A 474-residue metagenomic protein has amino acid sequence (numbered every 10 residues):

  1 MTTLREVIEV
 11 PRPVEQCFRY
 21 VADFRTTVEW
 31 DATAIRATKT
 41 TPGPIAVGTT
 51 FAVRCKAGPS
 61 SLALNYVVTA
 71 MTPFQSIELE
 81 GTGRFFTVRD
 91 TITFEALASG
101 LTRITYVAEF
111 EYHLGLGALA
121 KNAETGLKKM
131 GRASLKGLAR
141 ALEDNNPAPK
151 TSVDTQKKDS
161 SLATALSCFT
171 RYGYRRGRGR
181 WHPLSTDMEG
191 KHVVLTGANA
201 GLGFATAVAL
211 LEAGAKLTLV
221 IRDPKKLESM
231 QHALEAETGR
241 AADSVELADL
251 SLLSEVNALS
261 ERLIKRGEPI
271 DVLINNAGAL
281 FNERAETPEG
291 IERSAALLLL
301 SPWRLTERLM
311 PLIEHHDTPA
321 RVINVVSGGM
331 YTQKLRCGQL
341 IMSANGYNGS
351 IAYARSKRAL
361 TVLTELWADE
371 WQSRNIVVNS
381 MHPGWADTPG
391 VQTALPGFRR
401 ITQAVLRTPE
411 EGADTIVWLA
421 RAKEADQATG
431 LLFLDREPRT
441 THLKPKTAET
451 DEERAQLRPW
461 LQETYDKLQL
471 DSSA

Functional and structural regions predicted by a protein language model:
M1-P42, A46: Hydrophobic ligand-binding cavity/cleft-lining segments
V28-E29, G43, R54-T105, E109-H113: Hydrophobic-ligand binding "helix-grip"
F110-V153: A conserved amphipathic terminal alpha-helix motif
R140-V194, K334, T450-A474: Non-catalytic terminal and boundary segments that flank Rossmann-like NAD(P)-dependent oxidoreductase
T155-K157, S167-R171, V256, T402-L443 (+2 more regions): C-terminal helical subdomain
H192, N199-A200: Conserved glycine-rich cofactor-binding loop
A213-S229: Conserved glycine-rich Rossmann-like NAD(P)H-binding loop of the short-chain dehydrogenase/reductase
G278, N282-E286, I291-E292, E314-S373 (+1 more regions): Catalytic loop of short-chain dehydrogenase/reductase
